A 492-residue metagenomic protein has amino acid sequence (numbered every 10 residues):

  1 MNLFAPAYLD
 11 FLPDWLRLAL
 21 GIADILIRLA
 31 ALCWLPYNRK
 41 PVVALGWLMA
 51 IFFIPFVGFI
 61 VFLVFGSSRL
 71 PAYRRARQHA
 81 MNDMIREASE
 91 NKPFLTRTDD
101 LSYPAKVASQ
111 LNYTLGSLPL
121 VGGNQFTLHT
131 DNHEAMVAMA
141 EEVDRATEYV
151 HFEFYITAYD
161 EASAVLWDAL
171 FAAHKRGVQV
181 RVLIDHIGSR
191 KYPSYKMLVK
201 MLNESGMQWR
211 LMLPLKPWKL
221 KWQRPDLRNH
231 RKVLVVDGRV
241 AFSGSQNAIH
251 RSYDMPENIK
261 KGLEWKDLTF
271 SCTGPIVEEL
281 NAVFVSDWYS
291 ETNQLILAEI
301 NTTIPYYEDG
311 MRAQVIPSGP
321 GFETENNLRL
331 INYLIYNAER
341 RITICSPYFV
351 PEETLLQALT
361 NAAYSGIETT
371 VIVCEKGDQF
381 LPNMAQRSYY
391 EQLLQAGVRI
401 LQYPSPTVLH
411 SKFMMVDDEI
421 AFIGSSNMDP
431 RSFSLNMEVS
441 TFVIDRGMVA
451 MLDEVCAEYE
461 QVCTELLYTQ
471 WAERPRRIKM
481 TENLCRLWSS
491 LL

Functional and structural regions predicted by a protein language model:
M1-R329, Y333, N337, G377 (+6 more regions): N-terminal localization/anchoring segments of enzymes in phospholipid and broader phosphate metabolism
P193, L355, L381-M384, F413-M414: Short, well-ordered secondary-structure micro-motifs
T324-E325, A358, H410: Extended alpha-helical targeting/anchoring segments, especially N-terminal organellar/secretory targeting helices
Y348-T370, C374, Q379-F380: Helical hairpin unit composed of two closely spaced alpha helices linked by a short loop
A358-A362, S388, E458: Short, solvent-exposed amphipathic alpha-helical segments in soluble enzyme and RNA/protein-processing domains
L401-S405: Active-site donor-binding acidic/aromatic loop of nucleotide-activated sugar and phosphosugar transferases involved
